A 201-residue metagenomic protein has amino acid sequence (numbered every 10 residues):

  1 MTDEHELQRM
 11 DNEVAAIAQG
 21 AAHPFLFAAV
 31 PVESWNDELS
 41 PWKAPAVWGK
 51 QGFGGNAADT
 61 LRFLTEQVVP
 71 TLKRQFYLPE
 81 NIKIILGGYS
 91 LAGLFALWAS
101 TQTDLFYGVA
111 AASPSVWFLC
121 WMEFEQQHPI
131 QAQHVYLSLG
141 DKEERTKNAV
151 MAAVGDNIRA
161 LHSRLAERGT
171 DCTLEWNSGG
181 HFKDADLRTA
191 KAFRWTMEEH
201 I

Functional and structural regions predicted by a protein language model:
M1-I201: Non-catalytic cap/lid and distal C-terminal segments of serine-dependent acyl enzymes
